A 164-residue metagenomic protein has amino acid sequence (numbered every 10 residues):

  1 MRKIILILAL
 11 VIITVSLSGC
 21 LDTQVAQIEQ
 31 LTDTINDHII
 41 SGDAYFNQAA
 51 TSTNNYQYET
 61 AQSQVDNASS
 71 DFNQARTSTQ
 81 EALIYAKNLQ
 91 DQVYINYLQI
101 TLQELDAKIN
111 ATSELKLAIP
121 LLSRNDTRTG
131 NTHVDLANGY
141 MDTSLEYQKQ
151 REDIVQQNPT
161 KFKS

Functional and structural regions predicted by a protein language model:
M1-A26, L31, A68, A75 (+1 more regions): Secretory targeting signatures
A9-I13, Q24, A86, Q92 (+2 more regions): Low-complexity, intrinsically disordered/propeptide-like segments
C20-T23, D43-T53, Q74-K87: Charged, low-complexity, helix/coiled-coil-prone segments
V25-A68, N110-S164: C-terminal amphipathic alpha-helix
F72-L102, I119, I154-S164: Short, solvent-exposed, charged loop/turn and helix-capping segments that join or cap alpha-helices on peripheral
D106-K108: Eukaryotic intrinsically disordered, low-complexity regulatory regions enriched in Ser/Thr/Pro and acidic residues
